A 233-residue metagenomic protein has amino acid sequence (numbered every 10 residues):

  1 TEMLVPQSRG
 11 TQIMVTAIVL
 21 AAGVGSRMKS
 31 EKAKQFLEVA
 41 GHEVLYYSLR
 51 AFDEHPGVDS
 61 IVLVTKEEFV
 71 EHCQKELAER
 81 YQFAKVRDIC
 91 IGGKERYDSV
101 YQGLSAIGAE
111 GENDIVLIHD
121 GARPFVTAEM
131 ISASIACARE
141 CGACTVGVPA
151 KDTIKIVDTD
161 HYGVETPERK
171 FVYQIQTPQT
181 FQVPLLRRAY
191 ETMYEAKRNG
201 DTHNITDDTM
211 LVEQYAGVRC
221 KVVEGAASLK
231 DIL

Functional and structural regions predicted by a protein language model:
L4-R9: Short, low-complexity intrinsically disordered segments enriched in A/P/G/S/L with frequent Arg, especially at protein
I13-E71: N-terminal glycine-rich phosphate-binding loop and ensuing alpha1 helix
H55-G57, E79-K85, A109-E110: Short helix-capping segments at alpha-helix termini
E71-L77: Acidic helix N-cap motif at the loop->helix transition within catalytic regions of sugar-transfer enzymes
D88, K94-V157, Q176: Conserved beta-loop-beta/alpha segment of the NTase-like Rossmann-fold superfamily that binds/positions NTPs
K155-F181: Short, flexible, basic/aromatic active-site loop/helix in glycosyltransferases
Q174-L233: Conserved alpha/beta core of the MobA/IspD/sugar-nucleotide pyrophosphorylase nucleotidyltransferase superfamily
